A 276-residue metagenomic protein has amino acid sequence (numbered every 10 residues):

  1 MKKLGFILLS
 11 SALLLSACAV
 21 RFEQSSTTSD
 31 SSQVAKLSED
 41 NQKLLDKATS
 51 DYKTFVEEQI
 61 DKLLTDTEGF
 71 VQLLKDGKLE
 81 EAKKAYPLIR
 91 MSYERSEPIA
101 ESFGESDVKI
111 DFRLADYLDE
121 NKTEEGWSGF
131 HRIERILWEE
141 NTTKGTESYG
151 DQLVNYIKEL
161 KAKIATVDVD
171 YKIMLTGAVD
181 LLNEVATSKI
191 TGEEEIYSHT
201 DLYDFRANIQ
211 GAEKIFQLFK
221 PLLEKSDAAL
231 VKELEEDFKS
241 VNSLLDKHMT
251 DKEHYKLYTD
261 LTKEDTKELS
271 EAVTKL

Functional and structural regions predicted by a protein language model:
M1-K2, I89: Generic cytosolic/nucleocytoplasmic N-terminal low-complexity/intrinsically disordered segments
K2-L8: Sec-dependent signal peptide recognition, specifically the positively charged N-region followed immediately by
L4, S16-S31: Bacterial lipoprotein signal-peptidase II cleavage site
L8-S16: Bacterial N-terminal signal peptides
D30-L276: Mature extracytoplasmic or organellar-lumen-exposed domains after removal of signal/transit peptides
